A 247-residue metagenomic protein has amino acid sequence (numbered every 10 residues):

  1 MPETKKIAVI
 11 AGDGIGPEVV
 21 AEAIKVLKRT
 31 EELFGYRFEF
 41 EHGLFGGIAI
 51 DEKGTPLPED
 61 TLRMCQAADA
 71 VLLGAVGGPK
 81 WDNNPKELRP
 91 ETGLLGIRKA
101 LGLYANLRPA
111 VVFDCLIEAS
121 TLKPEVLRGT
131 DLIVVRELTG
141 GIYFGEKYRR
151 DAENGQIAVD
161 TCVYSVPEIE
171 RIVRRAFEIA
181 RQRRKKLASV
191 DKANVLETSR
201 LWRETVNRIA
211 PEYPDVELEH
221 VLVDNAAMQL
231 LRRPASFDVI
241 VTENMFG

Functional and structural regions predicted by a protein language model:
P2-I7: Extreme N-terminal starter segment of soluble prokaryotic enzymes
A8-K25, T30-E31, N154-D224: Glycine-rich phosphate/diphosphate-binding loop of Rossmann-like nucleotide-binding domains
D13-G16, D69, V135, A176 (+1 more regions): Buried hydrophobic positions in well-ordered alpha/beta secondary-structure cores of metabolic enzymes
L33-E59, M228-L230: N-terminal beta-loop-helix "entrance" segment that forms/cooperates in small-molecule cofactor or anionic ligand
R37-E39, N106, E217-E219: Conserved beta-strand segments of alpha/beta enzyme cores
D51-V159, M245: N-terminal glycine-rich phosphate/adenylate-binding segment common to multiple enzyme folds
K53, E197-N207, L231-F237: Short glycine/threonine-rich loop-to-helix capping motif typified by GTGT followed within a few residues by an Asp-Pro
L62-K80, D215-G247: Glycine-rich phosphate-binding loop
